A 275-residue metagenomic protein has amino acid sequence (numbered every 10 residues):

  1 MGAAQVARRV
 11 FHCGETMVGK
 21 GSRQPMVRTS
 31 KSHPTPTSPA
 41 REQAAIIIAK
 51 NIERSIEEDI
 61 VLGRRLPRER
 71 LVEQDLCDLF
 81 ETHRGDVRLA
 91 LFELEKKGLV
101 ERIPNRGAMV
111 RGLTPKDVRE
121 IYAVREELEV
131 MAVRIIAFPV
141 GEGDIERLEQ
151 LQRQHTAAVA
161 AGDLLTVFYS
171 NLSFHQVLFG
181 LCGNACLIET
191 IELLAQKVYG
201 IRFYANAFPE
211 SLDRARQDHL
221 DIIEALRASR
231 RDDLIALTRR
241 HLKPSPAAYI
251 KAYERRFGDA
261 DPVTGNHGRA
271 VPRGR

Functional and structural regions predicted by a protein language model:
M1-F138, P246, I250-R275: Short linear motifs at protein or domain termini
I47, I145-E146, L212-D213: Short helix-capping and inter-helix turn/linker motifs at the boundaries of alpha-helical repeat units
K96, V100-E101, L194-Q196, S211-L212: Mobile beta-alpha loop/short-helix "lid" or hinge segments that flank ligand
N105, L128, Q150, R214-Q217: Alpha-helix N-cap/N′ positions at the starts of helices
T114-P115, I201-A205: Short alpha-helical transmembrane interface motifs in multi-pass membrane proteins
I121, E142-F203, R216-E224, D233-P244: Conserved amphipathic alpha-helical segments that form helical-bundle/coiled-coil interaction surfaces
A137-F138, G183, A207: Short helix-capping/hinge motifs at transmembrane helix termini and TM-loop junctions
